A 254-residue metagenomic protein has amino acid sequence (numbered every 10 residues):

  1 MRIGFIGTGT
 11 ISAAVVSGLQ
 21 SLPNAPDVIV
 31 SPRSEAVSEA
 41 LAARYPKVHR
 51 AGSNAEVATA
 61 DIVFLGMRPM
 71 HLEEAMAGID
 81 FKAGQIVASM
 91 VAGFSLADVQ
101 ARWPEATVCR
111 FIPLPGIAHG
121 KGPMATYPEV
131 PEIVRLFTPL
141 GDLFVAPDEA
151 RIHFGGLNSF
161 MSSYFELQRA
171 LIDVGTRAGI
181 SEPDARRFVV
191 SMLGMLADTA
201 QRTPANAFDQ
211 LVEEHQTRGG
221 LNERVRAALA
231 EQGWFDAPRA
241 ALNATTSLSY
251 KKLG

Functional and structural regions predicted by a protein language model:
M1-G52, R102, D173, R177-A178: NAD(P)+-binding Rossmann beta1-loop-alpha1 motif at the extreme N-terminus of oxidoreductases
I11-V15, L72, S95-L96, H119: Short glycine/serine/threonine-rich phosphate/pyrophosphate-binding segments that cradle anionic phosphate groups
V28, S38, V57, L72 (+2 more regions): Small-residue helix-packing motif on alpha-helices
R44, D98-T107, K121-F154, F160-T203 (+1 more regions): Internal alpha-helical scaffold of NAD(P)-dependent oxidoreductase catalytic cores
V48-W103: Rossmann-fold NAD(P) dinucleotide-binding segment
V190, G194-G254: NAD(P)-dependent Rossmann-like dehydrogenase/reductase catalytic/cofactor-binding core
